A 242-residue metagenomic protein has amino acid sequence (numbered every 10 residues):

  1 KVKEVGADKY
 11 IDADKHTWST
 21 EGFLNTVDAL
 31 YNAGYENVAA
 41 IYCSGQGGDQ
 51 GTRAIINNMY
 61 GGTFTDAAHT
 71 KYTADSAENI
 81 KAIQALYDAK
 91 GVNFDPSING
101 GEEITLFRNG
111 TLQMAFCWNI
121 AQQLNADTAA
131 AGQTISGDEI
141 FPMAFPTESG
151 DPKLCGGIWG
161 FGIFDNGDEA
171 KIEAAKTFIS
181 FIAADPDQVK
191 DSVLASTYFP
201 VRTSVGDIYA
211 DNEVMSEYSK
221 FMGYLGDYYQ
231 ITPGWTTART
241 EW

Functional and structural regions predicted by a protein language model:
V2-H16, A39-I41, G62-K81, A129-T134 (+3 more regions): Short, solvent-exposed loop/beta-turn-alpha elements that line the ligand-binding surface or hinge of extracytoplasmic
K3, I11-K71, L112: Extracytoplasmic/periplasmic solute-binding protein
S19-T26, G48, T52, N79-L86 (+6 more regions): Stable alpha-helical elements in mature extracytoplasmic
S19-Y31, A67-G100, F145: Glycine-centered hinge/linker elements that transmit conformational signals in sensory and ligand-binding systems
V27-Y35, Y60, Y87-F94, T111 (+2 more regions): Sec/Tat-exported extracytoplasmic proteins
Q84, A89-V92, A130-V201: Extracytoplasmic/periplasmic substrate-recognition and gating elements
Q113-W118: Paired acidic/hydrophobic, glycine-rich loop segments that form the ligand-binding mouth/hinge of periplasmic-binding
I140-A144, S192-E241: Long, aromatic- and glycine/proline-rich binding clefts that accommodate carbohydrate-like moieties
